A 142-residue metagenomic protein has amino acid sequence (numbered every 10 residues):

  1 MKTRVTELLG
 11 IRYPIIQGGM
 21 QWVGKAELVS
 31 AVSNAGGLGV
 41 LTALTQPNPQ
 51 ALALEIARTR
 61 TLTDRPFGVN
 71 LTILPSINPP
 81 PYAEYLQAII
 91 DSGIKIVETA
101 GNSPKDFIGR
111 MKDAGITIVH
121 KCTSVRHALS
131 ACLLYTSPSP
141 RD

Functional and structural regions predicted by a protein language model:
M1-Q87: N-terminal capping/small domains of soluble enzymes
G36-L38, G93-I94, D113-I118, L133-L134: Glycine-enriched alpha-helix->loop->beta-strand junction motifs that scaffold or abut catalytic
A43, K95-N102, I118-T123: Catalytic beta/alpha-barrel core
N48-L54, A100-A114: Active-site-adjacent beta->alpha loops and helix N-cap segments on the catalytic face of soluble alpha/beta enzymes
P66-G68, R110-H120: Short beta-strand/loop segments at the ligand-binding rim of alpha/beta enzyme cores
R126-L133: Catalytic cores of alpha/beta
Y135-D142: Conserved small/polar residues in nucleotide/adenosyl-binding loops
